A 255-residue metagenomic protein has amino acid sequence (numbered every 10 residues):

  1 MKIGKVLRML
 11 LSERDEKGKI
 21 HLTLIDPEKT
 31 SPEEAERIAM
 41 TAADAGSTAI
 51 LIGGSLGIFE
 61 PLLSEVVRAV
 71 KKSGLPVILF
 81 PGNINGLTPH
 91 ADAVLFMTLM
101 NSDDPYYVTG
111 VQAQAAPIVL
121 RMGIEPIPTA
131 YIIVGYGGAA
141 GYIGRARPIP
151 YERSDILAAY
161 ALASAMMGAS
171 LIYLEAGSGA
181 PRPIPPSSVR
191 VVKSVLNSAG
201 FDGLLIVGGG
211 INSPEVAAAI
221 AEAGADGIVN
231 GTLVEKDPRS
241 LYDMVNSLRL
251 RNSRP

Functional and structural regions predicted by a protein language model:
M1-I25, K29, E36, A115-P128: N-terminal amphipathic alpha-helix/helix-capping segment at the start of soluble metabolic enzymes
K19-A35, F80-P81, I133-A158, V207-N212: Active-site mouth loops of central-metabolism enzymes
H21-I25, I50-I52, V77-L79, V94-F96 (+4 more regions): Hydrophobic faces of well-ordered beta-strands that scaffold small-molecule active sites in alpha/beta enzyme cores
I25, K29-A43, A49-G54, A69-K72 (+1 more regions): Active-site beta->alpha loop and helix N-cap motifs at the rims of alpha/beta catalytic domains
L51-G57, M97-V108, M167, L174-G179 (+2 more regions): Glycine-rich phosphate-binding active-site loops on the catalytic face of alpha/beta enzymes
P61-N85, P89, A115-I127, R182-S213 (+1 more regions): Alpha-helix-loop-beta-strand connector modules within alpha/beta enzyme cores
G86-M167: Conserved anion-binding
I143-V189, K193, E235, S240: Glycine/Thr-rich beta-alpha phosphate-binding loop at enzyme active sites
